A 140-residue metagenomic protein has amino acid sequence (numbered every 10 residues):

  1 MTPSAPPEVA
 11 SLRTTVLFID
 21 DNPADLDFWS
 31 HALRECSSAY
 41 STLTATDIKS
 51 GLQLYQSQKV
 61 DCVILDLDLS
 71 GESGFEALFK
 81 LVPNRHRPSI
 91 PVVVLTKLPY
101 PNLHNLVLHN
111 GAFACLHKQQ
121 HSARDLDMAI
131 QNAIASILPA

Functional and structural regions predicted by a protein language model:
S11-A24, W29-L33: Conserved acidic segment of CheY-like receiver
D20, D66, T96: Active-site residues of response regulator receiver
T44-C62: Acidic, metal-coordinating helix/loop segments flanking the phosphotransfer/catalytic sites of two-component signaling
D47, S73-E76: Acidic catalytic/metal-coordinating carboxylates
Q53, F75-P88: Short amphipathic alpha-helix used as the core "switch/output" element in two-component signaling
S70, Y100: The feature encodes the CheY-like receiver
